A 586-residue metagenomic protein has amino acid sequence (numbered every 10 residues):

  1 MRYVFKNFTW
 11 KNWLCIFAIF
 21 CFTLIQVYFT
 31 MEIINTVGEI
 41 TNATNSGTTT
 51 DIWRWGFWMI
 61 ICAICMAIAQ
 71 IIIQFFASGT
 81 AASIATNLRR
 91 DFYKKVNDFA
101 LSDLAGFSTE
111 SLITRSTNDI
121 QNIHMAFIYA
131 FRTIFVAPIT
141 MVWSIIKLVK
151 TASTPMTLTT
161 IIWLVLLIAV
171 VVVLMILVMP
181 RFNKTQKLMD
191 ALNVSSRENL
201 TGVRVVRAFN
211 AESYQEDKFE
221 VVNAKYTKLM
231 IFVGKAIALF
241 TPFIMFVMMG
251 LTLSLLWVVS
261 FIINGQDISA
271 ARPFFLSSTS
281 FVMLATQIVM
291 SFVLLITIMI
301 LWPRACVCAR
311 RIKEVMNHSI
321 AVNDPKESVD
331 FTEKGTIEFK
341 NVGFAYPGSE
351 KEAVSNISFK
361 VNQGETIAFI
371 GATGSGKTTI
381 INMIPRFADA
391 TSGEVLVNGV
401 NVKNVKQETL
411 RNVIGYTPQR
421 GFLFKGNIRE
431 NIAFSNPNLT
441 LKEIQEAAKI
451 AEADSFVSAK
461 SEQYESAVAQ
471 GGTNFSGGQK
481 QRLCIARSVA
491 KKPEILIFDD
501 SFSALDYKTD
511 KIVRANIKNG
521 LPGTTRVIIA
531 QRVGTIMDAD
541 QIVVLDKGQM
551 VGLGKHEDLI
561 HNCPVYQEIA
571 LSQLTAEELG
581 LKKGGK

Functional and structural regions predicted by a protein language model:
M1-T30, G38-E39, A43-M59, I73-A77 (+13 more regions): Membrane-integrated ABC transporters
W10-K11, L101-S102, N118-F127, F131 (+9 more regions): An intracellular "coupling" helix at the cytosolic face of ABC transporter transmembrane type-1 domains
K11-Y28, E32, Y129-T185, L256-I268: Transmembrane helices of ABC transporter permease
F29-N45, W53, C62-T109, I113 (+10 more regions): Juxtamembrane helix-loop junctions of ABC transporter transmembrane domains
G47-T48, W143, K147-V165, M175 (+2 more regions): Helix-loop-helix
F92, V96, V206, I312 (+1 more regions): Helix-loop junctions and hydrophobic alpha-helical segments within the transmembrane domains of large membrane
V96, F219, F339-N341: Conserved catalytic Walker-motif region of ABC-type ATPase nucleotide-binding domains
F331-K586: ABC-type nucleotide-binding domain
